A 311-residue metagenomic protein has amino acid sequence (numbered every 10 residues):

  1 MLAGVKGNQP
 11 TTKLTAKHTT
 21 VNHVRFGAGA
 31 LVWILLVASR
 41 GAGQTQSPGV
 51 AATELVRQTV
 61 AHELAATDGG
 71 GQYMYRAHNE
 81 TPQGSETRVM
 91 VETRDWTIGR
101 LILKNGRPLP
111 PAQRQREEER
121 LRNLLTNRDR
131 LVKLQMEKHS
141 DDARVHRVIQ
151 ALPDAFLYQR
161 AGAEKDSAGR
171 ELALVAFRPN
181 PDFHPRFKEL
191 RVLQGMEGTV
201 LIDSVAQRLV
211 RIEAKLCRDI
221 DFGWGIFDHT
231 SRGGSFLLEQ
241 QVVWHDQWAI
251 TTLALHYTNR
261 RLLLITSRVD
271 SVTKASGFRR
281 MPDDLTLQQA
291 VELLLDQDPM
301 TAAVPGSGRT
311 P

Functional and structural regions predicted by a protein language model:
M1-G4, N8, T12, S39: Short, low-complexity, intrinsically disordered N-terminal modules that encode targeting/processing signals
A3, L201-D203: Helix N-cap / beta->alpha transition motif
T11-G29: Short, low-complexity, charge-dense intrinsically disordered segments
N22, G29, G41-P48: Non-cleavable N-terminal signal-anchor transmembrane helices
G27-A38: Bacterial N-terminal signal peptides
Q44-E197, S204-V210, K215-G234, V242 (+1 more regions): Structured extracytoplasmic
E239-Q247: Metal-dependent nuclease catalytic regions and adjoining charged, substrate-binding loops involved in nucleic-acid end
T252-A254: M16 family metallopeptidases and their MPP-like homologs
